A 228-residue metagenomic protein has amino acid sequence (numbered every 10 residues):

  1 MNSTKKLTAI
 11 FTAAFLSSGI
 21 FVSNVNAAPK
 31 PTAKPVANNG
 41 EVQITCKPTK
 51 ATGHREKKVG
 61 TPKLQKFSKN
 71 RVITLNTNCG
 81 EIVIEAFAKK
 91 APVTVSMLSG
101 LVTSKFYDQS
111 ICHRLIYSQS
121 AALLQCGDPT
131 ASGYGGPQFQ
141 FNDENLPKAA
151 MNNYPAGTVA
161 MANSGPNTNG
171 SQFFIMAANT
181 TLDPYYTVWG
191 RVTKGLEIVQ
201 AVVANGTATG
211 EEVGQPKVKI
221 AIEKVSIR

Functional and structural regions predicted by a protein language model:
M1-F11: Bacterial N-terminal signal peptides that target proteins for export
S3-T4, S18-I20, N24: Compositionally biased regions
F11-G19: Bacterial N-terminal signal peptides
V22-R228: Cyclophilin-like peptidyl-prolyl cis-trans isomerases
